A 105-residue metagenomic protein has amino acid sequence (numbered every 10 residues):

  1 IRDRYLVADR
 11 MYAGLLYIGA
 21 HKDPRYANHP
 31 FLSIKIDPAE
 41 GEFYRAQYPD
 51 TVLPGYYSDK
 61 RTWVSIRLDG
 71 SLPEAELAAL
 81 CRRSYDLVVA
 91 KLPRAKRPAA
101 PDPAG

Functional and structural regions predicted by a protein language model:
I1-G105: Charge-dense, helix-prone N-terminal extensions
